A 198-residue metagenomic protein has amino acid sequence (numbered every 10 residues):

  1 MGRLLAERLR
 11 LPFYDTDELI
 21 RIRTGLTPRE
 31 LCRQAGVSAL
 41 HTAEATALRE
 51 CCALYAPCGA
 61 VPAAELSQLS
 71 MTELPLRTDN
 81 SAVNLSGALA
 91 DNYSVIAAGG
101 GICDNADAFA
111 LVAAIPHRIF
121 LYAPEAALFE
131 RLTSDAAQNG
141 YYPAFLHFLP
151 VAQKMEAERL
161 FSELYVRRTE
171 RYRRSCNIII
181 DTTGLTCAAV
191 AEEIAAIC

Functional and structural regions predicted by a protein language model:
M1: Hydrophobic positions on the alpha1 helix immediately C-terminal to the Walker A/P-loop
L4, R8, E65, N80 (+3 more regions): NTP-dependent small-molecule kinase module
E7-T16: Post-Walker A helix-loop "phosphate-sensing" segment adjacent to the P-loop in P-loop NTPases
Y14, I96, H117-I119, I178-I180: Hydrophobic/aromatic beta-strand patches that form the interior of the parallel beta-sheet core in alpha/beta enzyme
D15-A113, Q138: ATP-dependent small-molecule kinase phosphotransfer cores that center on conserved nucleotide phosphate-binding segments
T24-G25, L128-L132, A191: Short, charged, surface-exposed secondary-structure boundary motifs
G99-C103, P124-A126, L185: Short glycine-rich anion-binding loops that position phosphate/pyrophosphate groups of nucleotides and phosphorylated
I115-T169: A glycine- and Lys/Arg-enriched "phosphate-lid" helix/loop adjacent to the NTP-binding pocket of small-molecule kinases
